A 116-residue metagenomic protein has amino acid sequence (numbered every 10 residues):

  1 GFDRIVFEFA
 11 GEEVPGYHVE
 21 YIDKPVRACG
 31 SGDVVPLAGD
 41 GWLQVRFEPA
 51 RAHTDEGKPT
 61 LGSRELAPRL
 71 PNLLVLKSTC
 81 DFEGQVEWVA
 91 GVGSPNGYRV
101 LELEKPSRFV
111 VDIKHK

Functional and structural regions predicted by a protein language model:
G1-K116: Short linear recognition/processing motifs and adjacent strand/loop elements at protein termini and domain edges
